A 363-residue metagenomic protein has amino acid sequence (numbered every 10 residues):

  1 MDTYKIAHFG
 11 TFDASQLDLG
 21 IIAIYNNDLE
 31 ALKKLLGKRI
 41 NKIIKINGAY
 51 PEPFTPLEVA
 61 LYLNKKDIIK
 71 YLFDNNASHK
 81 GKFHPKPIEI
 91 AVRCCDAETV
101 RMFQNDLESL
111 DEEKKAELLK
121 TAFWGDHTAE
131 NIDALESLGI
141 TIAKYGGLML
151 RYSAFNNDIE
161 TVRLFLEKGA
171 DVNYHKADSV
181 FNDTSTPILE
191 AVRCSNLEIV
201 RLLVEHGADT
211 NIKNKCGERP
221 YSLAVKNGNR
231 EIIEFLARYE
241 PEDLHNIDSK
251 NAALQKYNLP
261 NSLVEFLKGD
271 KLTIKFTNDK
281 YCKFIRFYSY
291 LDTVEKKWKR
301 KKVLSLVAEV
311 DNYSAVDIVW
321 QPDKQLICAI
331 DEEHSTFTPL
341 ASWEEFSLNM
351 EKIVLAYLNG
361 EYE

Functional and structural regions predicted by a protein language model:
F12-G20, I44-L57, G81-I90, E112-F123 (+3 more regions): Ankyrin-repeat boundary/"N-cap" motif
D13-L17, Y50-P53, Y62, C216-V319: A surface-exposed partner-binding patch
I24, L61, V92, F123-W124 (+3 more regions): Specific position within ankyrin or ankyrin-like helical repeats
N27, N64, C95, D126-H127 (+3 more regions): Ankyrin-repeat intra-repeat helix-capping/turn positions
A31, D67-I68, E98-T99, H127-A134 (+3 more regions): Conserved ankyrin/ankyrin-like repeat signature
K34-I43, K70-H79, R101-S109, D133-T141 (+3 more regions): Ankyrin repeat domain, specifically the short helix-to-loop turn at the C-terminus of the second helix of each repeat
V59-W124: A generic tandem-repeat structural signature
G139-A143, G147-H245: Elongated, non-catalytic scaffold/linker segments and compositionally distinctive motifs
